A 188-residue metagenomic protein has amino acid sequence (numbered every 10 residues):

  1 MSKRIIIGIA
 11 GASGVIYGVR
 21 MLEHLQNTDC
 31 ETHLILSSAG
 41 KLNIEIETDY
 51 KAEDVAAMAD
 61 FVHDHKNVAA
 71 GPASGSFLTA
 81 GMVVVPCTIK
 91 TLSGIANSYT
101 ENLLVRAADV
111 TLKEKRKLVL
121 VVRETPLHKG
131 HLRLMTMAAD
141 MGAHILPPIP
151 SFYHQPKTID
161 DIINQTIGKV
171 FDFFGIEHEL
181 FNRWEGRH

Functional and structural regions predicted by a protein language model:
M1-V119, T125-H188: A cross-family phosphate/adenosyl-ligand binding-site feature
